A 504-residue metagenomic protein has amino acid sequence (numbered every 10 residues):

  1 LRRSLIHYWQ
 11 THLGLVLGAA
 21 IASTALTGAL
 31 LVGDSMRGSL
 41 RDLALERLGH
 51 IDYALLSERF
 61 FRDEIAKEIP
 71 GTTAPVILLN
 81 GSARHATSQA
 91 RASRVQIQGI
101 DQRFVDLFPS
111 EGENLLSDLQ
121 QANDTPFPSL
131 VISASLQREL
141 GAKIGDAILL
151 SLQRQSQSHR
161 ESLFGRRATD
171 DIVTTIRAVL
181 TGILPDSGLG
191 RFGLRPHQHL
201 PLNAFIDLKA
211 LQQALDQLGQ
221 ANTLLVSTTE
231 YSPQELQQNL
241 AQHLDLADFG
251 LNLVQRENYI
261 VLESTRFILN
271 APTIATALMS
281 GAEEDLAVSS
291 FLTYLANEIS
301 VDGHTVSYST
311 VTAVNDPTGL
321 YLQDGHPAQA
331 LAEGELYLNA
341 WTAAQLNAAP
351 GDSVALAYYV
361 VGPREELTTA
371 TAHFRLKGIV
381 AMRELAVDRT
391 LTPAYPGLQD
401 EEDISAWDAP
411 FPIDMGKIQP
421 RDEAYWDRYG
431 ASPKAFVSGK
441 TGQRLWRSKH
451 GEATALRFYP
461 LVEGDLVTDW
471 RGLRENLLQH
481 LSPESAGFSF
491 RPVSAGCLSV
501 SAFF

Functional and structural regions predicted by a protein language model:
L1-F504: Alpha-helical transmembrane segments of bacterial inner-membrane membrane proteins
